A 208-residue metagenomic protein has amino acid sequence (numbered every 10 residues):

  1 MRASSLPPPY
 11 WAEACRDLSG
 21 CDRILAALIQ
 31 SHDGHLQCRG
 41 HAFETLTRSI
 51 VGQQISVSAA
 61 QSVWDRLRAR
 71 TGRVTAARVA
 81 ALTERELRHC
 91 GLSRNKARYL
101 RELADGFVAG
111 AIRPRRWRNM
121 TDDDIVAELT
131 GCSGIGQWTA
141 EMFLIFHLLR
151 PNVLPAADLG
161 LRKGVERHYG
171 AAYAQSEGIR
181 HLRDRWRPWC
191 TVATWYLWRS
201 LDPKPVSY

Functional and structural regions predicted by a protein language model:
M1-A42, R180, D202-Y208: Intrinsically disordered, low-complexity, charged terminal extensions of DNA damage-control enzymes
P8-W11, C21-D22, A60, D158 (+2 more regions): Alpha-helix initiation and N-capping motif
A12, H41-T45, A81, D123-V126: Alpha-helical scaffolds flanking conserved acidic
E44, V57-A60, R73: Short, charged/polar surface micro-motifs in flexible loops or helix N-caps
Q54, S58-L67: Conserved alpha-helical segments that form or flank metal/cofactor-binding pockets of metalloenzymes
L67-Y208: Catalytic cores of DNA base-excision repair glycosylases
